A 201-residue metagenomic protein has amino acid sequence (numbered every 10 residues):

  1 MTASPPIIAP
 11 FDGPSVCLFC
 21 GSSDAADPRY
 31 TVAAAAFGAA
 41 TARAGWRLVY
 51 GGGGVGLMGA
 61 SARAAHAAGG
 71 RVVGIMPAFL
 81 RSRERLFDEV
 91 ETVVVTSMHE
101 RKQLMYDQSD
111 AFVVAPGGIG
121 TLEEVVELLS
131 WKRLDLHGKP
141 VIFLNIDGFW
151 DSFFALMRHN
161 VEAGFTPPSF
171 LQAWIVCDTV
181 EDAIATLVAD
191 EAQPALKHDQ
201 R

Functional and structural regions predicted by a protein language model:
T2-S109, I146-R201: A cross-family phosphate/adenosyl-ligand binding-site feature
A25, G120-L122: Short glycine-rich, flexible loops that bind phosphorylated cofactors or substrates
G59-A65, E123-D135: Short Gly/Thr/Asp-enriched flexible loops that form oxyanion-binding sites at enzyme active sites
V95-T96, G117-I119: N-terminal glycine-rich "phosphate-gripper" loop used for MgATP/nucleotide binding and carboxylate activation
F112: Hydrophobic acceptor-binding patch used for acceptor engagement in glycosyltransferases
H137-K139: His-Asp phosphorelay/catalytic-motif detector in bacterial-type signaling
